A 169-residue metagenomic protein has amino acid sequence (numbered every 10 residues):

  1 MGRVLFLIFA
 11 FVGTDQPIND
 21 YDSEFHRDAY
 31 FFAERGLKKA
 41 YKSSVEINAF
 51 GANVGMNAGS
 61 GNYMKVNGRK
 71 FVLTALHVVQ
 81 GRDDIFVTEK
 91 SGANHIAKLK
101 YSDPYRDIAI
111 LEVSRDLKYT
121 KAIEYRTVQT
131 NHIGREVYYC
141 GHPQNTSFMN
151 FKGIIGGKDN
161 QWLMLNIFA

Functional and structural regions predicted by a protein language model:
M1-K38: N-terminal targeting leaders that route proteins to membranes or the secretory/organellar pathways
D22, H26-Y30, A40, V54-N57 (+3 more regions): Solvent-exposed, acidic/flexible segments
D28-E34, S44-V72, N94-I96, K152: A conserved glycine-rich beta-strand in the N-terminal activation segment of trypsin-fold
A40-E46, Q161-M164: Short, hydrophobic/aromatic-rich segments at coil-to-beta transitions
E46-F50, Y139-G141, L165-I167: Short beta-strand segments that buttress and anchor functional surface loops
G55, N67-G141, N145-M149, W162-M164: Conserved active-site neighborhood of the chymotrypsin/trypsin-like protease fold
N62, F168-A169: Catalytic nucleophile loop of clan PA
M149-K158: Conserved, short, structured surface segments that act as functional micro-motifs
